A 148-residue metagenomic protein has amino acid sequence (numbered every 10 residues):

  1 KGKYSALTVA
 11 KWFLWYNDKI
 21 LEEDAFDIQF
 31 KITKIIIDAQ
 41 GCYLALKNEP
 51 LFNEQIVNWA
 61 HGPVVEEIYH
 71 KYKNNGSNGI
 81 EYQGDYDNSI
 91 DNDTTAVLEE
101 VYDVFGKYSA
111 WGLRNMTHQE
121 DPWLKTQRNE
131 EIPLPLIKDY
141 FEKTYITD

Functional and structural regions predicted by a protein language model:
K1-D148: Domain-edge interaction signal
